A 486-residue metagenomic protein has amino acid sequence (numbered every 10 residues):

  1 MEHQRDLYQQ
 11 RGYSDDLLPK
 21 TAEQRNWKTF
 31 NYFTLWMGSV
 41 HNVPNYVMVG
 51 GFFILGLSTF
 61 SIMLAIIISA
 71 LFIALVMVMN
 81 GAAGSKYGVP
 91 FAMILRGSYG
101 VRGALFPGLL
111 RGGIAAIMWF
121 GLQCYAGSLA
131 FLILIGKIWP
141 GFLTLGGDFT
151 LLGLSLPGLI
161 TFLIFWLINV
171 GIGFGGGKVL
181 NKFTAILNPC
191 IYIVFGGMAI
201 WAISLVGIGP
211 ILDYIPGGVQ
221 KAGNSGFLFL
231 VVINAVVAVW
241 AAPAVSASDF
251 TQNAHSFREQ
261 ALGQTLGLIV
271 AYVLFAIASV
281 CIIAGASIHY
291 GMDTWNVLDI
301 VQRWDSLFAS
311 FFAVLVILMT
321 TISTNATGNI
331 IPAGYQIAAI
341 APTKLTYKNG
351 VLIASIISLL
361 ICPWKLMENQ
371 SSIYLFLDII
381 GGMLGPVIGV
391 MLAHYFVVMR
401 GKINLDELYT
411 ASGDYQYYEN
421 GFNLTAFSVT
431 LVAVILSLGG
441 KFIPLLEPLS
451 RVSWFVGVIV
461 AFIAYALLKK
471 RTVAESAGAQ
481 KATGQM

Functional and structural regions predicted by a protein language model:
M1-T59, G196, L205-G209, K221-V232 (+2 more regions): Membrane-interface "cap" regions at the ends of multi-pass membrane proteins
E23, V387-A464, R471, E475-A482: C-terminal membrane-solvent junction of multi-pass transporters and transport-like membrane proteins
T29-Y46, T161-I168, A199-V206, G217-V280 (+4 more regions): Hydrophobic, membrane-embedded alpha-helices of multi-pass small-molecule transporters
H41-N45, I68-V76, R111-Q123, P189-S204 (+3 more regions): Selective recognition of specific alpha-helical transmembrane segments in multi-pass small-molecule
G51-G56, G81-A83, S98, F106-G108 (+5 more regions): Membrane-water interface regions at transmembrane-helix termini and the short interhelical loops of multi-pass membrane
G108-L109, I135-G175, P189-M198, L228-A247 (+3 more regions): Transmembrane alpha-helical segments of multi-pass small-molecule transport proteins
C124, S128-K137, C190-G218, V237-W240 (+3 more regions): Hydrophobic alpha-helical segments and their helix-loop junctions in multi-pass secondary transporters
Y125-S128, I160-S204, Q264-L268, F376-G385: Membrane-interface loop-to-helix entry segments
